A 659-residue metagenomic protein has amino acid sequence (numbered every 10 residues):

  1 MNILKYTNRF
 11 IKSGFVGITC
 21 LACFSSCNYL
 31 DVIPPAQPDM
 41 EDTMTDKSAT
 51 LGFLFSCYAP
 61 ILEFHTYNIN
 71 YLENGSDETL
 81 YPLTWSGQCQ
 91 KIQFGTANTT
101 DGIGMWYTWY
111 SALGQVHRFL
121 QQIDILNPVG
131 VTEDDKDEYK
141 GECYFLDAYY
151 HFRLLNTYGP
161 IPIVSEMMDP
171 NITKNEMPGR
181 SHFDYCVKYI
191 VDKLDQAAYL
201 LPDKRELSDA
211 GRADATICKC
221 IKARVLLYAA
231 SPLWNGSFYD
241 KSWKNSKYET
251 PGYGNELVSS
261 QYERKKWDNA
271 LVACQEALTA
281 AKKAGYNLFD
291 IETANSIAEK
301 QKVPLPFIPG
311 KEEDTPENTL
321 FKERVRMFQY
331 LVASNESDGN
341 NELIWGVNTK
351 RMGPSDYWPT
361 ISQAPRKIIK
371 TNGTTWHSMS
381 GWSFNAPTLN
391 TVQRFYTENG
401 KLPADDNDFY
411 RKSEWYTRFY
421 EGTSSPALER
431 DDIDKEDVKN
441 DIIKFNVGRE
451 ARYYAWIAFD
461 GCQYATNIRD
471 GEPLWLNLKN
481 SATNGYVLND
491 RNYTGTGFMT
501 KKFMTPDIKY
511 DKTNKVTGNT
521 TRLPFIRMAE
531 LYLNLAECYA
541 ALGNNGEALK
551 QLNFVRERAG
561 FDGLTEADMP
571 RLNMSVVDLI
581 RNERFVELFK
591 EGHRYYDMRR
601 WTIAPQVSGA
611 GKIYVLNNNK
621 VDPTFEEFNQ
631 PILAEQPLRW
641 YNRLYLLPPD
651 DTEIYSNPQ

Functional and structural regions predicted by a protein language model:
I3, A22-S48, I190, A223 (+2 more regions): Bacterial Sec-dependent N-terminal signal peptides
C27, W109-A112, Y189, G254 (+13 more regions): Long, intrinsically disordered, low-complexity segments
C27-N70, P649-Q659: Membrane-proximal, proline-rich intrinsically disordered regions
D46-E63, L83-Y158, I172-A210, A215 (+5 more regions): Conserved, well-structured interaction surfaces
L155-N156, P160-P162, V225-S237, G543: Short coil/turn linking the two alpha-helices of tandem helical-hairpin repeats
P160-R180, L233-N269: Short coil/linker segments at helix-helix boundaries
